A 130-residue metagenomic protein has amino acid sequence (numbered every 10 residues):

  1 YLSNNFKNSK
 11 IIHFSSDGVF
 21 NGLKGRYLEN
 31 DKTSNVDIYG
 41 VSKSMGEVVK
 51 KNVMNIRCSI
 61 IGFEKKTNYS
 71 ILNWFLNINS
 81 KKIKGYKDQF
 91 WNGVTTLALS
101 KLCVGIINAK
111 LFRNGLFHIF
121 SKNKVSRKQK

Functional and structural regions predicted by a protein language model:
Y1-I12: NAD(P)-cofactor binding segment of oxidoreductase domains
Y1-L2, I38-K50: Conserved catalytic Lys-bearing alpha helix of Rossmann-like short-chain dehydrogenase/reductases
I11-D17, I56-C58: SDR active-site strand-loop-helix element
F14-D37: Active-site "gating" loop of Rossmann-like NAD(P)-dependent oxidoreductase/epimerase domains
N21-K24, K65-K66, K128-Q129: Short glycine-/acidic-enriched loop or helix-start segments at secondary-structure transitions that form or flank
V36, V48-A98, V104-G105: NAD(P)-dependent short-chain dehydrogenase/reductase
G40, G93, K124: Short aromatic/basic micro-patch
S100-L102, A109-K130: Mid/C-terminal beta-alpha module of Rossmann-like enzyme folds, strongest in SDR-family dehydrogenases/epimerases
